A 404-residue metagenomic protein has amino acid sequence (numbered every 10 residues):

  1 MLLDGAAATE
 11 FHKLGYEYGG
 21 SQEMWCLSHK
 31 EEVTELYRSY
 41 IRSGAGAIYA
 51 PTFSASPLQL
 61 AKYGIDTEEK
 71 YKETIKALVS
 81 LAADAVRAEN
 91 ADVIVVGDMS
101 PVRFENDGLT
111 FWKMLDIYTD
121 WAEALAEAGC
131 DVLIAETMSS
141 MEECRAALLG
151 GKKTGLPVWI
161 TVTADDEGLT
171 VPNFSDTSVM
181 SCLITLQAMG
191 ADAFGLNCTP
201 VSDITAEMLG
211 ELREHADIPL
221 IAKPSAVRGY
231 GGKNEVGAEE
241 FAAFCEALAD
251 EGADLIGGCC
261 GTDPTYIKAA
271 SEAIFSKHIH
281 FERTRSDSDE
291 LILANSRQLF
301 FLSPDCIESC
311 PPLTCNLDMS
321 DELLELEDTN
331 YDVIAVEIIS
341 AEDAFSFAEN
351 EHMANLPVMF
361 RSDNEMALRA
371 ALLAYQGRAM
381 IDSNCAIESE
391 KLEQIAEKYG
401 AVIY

Functional and structural regions predicted by a protein language model:
M1-Y404: Domain-level signal for soluble alpha/beta catalytic cores
